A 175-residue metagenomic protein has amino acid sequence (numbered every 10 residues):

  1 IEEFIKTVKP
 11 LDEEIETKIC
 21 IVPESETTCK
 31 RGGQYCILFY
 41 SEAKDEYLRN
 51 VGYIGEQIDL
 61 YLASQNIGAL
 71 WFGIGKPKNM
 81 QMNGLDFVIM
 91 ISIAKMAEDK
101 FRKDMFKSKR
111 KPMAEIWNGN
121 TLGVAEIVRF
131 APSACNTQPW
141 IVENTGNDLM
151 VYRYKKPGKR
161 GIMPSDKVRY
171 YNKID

Functional and structural regions predicted by a protein language model:
E2-D175: Acidic, surface-exposed loops and disordered segments
